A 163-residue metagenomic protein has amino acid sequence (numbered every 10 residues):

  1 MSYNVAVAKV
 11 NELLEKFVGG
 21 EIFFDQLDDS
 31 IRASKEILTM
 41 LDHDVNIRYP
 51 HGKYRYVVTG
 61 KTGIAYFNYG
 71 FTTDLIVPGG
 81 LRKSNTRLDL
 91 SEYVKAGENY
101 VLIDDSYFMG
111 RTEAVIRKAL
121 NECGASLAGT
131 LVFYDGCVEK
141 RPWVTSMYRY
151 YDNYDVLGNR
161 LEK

Functional and structural regions predicted by a protein language model:
M1-Y49: Active-site-facing substrate-recognition patch
A6, G52, A114-K163: PRPP-dependent phosphoribosyltransferase catalytic core
A33-L41, F67, A119, G124: Extended low-polarity, hydrophobic cluster-rich segments
N46, Y54-G60, L75-V77, A128-Y134: Short, hydrophobic beta-strand segments that form beta-sheet elements in well-ordered domains
P50-K53, K95-G97: Short helix-loop-beta connector
G60-Y100, F108-R117: Short, glycine/charge-rich flexible loops or terminal/linker lids adjacent to PRPP-binding catalytic cores
